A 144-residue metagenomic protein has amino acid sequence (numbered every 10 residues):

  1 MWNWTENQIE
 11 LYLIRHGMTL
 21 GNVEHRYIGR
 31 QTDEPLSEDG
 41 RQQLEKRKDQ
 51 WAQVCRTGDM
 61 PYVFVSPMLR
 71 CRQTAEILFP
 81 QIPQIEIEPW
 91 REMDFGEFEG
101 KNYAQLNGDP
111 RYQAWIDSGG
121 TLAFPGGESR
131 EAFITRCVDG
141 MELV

Functional and structural regions predicted by a protein language model:
W2-W4, I9, I14-I82: Active-site-proximal alpha-helix that buttresses catalytic centers in soluble enzyme cores
E45-Q53, I134, V138-L143: Generic structural signal for well-ordered alpha-helical scaffold segments
L78-V138: Phosphate-handling substructures
